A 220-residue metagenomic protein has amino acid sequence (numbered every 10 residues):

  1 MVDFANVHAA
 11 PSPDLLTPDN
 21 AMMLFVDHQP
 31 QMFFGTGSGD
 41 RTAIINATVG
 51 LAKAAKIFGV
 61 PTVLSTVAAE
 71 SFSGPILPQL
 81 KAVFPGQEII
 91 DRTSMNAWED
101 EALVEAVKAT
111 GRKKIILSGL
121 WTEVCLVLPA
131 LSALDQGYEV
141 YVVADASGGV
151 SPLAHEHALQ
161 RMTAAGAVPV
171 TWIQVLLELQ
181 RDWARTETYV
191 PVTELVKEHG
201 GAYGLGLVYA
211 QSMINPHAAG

Functional and structural regions predicted by a protein language model:
M1-I89, T93, A109, E139 (+3 more regions): Active-site acidic carboxylates
P11-S12, I76-P78, E99-A106, L126-A130: Short, charged beta->alpha transition segments
V67-A68, M95, D145, V175: Active-site beta-loop-alpha junctions enriched in small/polar residues
A69-S73, M95-A97, T122-L126, S151: Acidic, metal-coordinating catalytic cores used for nucleic-acid/nucleotide bond scission and strand-transfer chemistry
E88-W98, D145-A146: A short, structured active-site edge motif that brings together acidic residues
M95-E99, Q174-R181: A short acidic, often aromatic-flanked loop/helix-cap motif at beta-alpha or helix-coil junctions that lines enzyme
V107-K113: Glycine-rich phosphate-binding loop signature in dinucleotide/nucleotide-binding domains
K114-W172: A contiguous pocket-lining binding segment that forms or flanks enzyme active sites
